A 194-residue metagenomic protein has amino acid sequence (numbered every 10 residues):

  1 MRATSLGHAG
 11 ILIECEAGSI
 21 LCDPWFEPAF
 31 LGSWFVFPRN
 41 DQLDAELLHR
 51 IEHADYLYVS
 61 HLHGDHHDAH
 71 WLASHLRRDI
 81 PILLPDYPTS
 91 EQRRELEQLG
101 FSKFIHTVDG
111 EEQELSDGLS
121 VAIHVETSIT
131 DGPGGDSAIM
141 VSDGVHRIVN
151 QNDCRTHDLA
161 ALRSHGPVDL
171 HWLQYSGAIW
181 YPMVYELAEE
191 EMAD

Functional and structural regions predicted by a protein language model:
R2-S5, I20-D23, S120-S128, R147-D153 (+1 more regions): Active-site-proximal beta-strand elements of phosphoester/diester hydrolases
A17-Y58, L62, A69-S74, T156-G166: Pre-active-site segment of Zn-dependent metallo-hydrolases
G18, R77-P81, F101: A short helix->loop->beta-strand "cap" motif at the edges of active sites that frequently abuts
L21-D23, H53-H67, L83-D86, V149-C154 (+2 more regions): Active-site neighborhood of phospho(di)ester-bond hydrolases with catalytic His/Asp-centered motifs
P28-A29, L62-H67, T89-Q92, E111-E114 (+3 more regions): Active-site environment of divalent metal-dependent phosphoester hydrolases
D68-R78, R94-E95: Metal-dependent catalytic neighborhoods of phosphoester/phosphodiester hydrolases
L84, D158-D194: Cap/insert and terminal regions of metallo-dependent hydrolase folds
P85-V145: Metallo-beta-lactamase
